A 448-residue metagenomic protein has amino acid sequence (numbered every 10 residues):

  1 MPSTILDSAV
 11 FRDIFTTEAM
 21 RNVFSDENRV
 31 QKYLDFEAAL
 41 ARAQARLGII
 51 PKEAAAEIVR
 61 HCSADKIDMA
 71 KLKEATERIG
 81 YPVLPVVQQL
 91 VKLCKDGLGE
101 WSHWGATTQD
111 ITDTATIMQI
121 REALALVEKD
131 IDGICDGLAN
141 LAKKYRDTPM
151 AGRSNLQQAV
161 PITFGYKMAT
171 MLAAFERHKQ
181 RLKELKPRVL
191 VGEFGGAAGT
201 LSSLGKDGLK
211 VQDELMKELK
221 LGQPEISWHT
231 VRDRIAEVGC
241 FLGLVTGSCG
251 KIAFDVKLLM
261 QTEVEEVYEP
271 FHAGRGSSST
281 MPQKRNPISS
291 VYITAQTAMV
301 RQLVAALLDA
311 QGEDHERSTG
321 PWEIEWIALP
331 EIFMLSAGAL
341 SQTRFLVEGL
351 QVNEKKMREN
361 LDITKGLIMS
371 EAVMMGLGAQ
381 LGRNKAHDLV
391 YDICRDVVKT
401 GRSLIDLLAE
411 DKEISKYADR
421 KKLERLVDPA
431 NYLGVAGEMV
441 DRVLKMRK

Functional and structural regions predicted by a protein language model:
P2-G195, L201-S202, D207-E214, Q223 (+3 more regions): A helix-coil-helix interface module used to build multimeric assemblies and to scaffold catalytic/cofactor sites
Q119, Y166, A236-L244, A372-Q380: Short, well-ordered beta-strand elements within core beta-sheets of diverse protein domains
K143-G165, V267-K284, H315-I324, E348-I368: Glycine-rich cofactor-pocket loops
M168, Q212-V245: Conserved beta-strand/loop scaffold segments within soluble protein domains that form the structured core and edges
V231-E266, G274-L335: A conserved active-site cap/scaffold subdomain adjacent to cofactor or substrate pockets
Y292, M299-R383, L389: Long, amphipathic alpha-helical stalk/connector segments used for oligomerization, subunit docking, or mechanical
G349-Y417, L433, E438-D441, K445: C-terminal alpha-helical interaction appendages
